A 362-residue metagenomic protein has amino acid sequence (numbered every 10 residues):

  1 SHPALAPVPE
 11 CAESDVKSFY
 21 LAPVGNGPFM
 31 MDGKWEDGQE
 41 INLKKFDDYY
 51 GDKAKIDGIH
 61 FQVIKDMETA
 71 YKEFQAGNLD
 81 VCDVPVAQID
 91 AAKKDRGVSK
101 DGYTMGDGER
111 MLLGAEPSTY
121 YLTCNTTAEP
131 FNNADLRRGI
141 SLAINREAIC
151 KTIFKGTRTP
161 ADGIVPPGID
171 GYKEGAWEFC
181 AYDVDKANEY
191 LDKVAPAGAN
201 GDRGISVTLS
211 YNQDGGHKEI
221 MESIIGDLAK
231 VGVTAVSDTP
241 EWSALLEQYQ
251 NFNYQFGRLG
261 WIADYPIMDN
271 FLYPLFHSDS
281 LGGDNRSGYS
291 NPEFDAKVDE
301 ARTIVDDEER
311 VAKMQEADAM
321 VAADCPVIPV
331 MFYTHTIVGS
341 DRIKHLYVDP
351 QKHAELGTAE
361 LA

Functional and structural regions predicted by a protein language model:
S1-A54, G58: Gly/Pro-rich hinge or "lid" segments in bacterial periplasmic/extracellular proteins
G27-P28, D57-G58, G106-A161, D185 (+2 more regions): Alpha-helical secondary-structure segments
F29, T159-V194, D214-E219: Structural transition elements
D32-N42, H60-T127, K151: Extracellular/periplasmic solute-recognition and catalytic clefts
E36-G38, R158, D170, K193-D264 (+1 more regions): Ligand/substrate-recognition segments at binding pockets and active sites
E68-L79, V86-R96, A134-D135, E222-V231 (+1 more regions): Short helices/loops that flank or line small-molecule/ion binding pockets
R138, C150, T234-L245, Y273-S340 (+1 more regions): Extracytoplasmic/peripheral linker and loop segments enriched in polar/acidic and small residues with frequent Thr/Pro
I337-A362: Long beta-strand-rich cores associated with HINT superfamily self-processing modules
